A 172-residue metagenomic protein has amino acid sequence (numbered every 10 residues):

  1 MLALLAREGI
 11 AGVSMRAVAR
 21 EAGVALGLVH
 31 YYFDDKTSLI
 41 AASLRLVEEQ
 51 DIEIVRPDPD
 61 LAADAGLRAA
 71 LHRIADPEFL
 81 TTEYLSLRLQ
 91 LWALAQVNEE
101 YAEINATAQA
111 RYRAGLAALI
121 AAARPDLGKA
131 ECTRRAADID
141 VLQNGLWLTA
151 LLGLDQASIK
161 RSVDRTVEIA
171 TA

Functional and structural regions predicted by a protein language model:
A3-S38, A42: Helix-turn-helix
A11-G12, D126-A130: Short, charged helix-capping/linker segments at alpha-helix termini
H30-F33, L91-V97: Short helix-capping/turn signature of helix-turn-helix
A42, E53-L85, R135-I139: Hydrophobic alpha-helical connector segments
R45-D51: Short, basic, alpha-helical segments at the C-terminal edge of helix-turn-helix-like DNA-binding modules
I52-D58, F79-L89, E99-R124, R134 (+2 more regions): Amphipathic alpha-helical packing segments from all-alpha helical-bundle domains
P77, L94-V97, I139-A157, I169-A172: Amphipathic C-terminal alpha-helical segment
